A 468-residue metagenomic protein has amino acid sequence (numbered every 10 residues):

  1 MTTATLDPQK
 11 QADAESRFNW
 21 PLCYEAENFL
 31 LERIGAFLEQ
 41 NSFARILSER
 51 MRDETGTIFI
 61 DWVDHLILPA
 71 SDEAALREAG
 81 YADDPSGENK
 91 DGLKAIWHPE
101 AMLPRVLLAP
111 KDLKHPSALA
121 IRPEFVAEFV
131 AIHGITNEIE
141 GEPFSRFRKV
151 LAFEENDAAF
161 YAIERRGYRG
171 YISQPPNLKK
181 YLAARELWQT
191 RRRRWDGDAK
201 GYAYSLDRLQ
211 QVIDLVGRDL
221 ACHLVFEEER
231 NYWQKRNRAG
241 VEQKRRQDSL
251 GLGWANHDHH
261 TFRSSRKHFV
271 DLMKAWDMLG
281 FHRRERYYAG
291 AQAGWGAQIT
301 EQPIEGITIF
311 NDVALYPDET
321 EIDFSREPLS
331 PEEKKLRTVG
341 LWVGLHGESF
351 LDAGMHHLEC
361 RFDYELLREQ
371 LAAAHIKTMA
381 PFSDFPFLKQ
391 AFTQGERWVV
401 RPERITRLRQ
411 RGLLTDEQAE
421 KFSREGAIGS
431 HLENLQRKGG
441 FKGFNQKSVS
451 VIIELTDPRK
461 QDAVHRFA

Functional and structural regions predicted by a protein language model:
L6-A468: Extended, well-ordered protein cores
